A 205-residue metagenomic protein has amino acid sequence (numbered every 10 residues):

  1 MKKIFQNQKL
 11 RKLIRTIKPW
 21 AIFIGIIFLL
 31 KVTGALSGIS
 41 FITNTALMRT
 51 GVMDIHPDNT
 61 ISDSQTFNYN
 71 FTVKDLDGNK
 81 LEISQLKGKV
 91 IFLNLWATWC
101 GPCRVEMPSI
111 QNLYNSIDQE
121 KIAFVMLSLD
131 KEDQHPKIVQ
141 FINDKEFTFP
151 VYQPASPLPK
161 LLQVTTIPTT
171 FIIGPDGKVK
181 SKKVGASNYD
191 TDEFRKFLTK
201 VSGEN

Functional and structural regions predicted by a protein language model:
M1-I14: N-terminal Lys/Arg-rich, disordered targeting/topogenic segments
K18-T33: Hydrophobic membrane-insertion alpha-helices, especially the h-region of bacterial N-terminal signal peptides
G34-N70: N-proximal helix/coil linker or "cap" segments that precede and/or mark the start of modular domains
Q65, N70-I91, Y114: A short beta-strand-turn-helix
K87, L95-N112: Conserved redox-active cysteine motifs that mediate thiol-disulfide chemistry, especially di-cysteine Cys-X(1-2)-Cys
K121-H135, F147-S156: Thiol-based oxidoreductase modules, predominantly thioredoxin-like and allied folds used for disulfide exchange
V139-D176, V184: Short, internal strand/loop/helix patches that form the active-site neighborhood or redox-interaction surface
I172-N205: Thiol-/selenol-based redox modules, centered on thioredoxin-like and closely related oxidoreductase domains
